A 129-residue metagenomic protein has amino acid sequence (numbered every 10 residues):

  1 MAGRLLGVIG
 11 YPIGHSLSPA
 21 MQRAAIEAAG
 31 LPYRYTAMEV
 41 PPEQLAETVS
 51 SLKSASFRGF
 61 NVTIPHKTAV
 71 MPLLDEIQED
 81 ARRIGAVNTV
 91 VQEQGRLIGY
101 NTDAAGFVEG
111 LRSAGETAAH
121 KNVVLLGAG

Functional and structural regions predicted by a protein language model:
A2-E116: Phosphate/diphosphate ligand-binding glycine-rich loop within oxidoreductases
G7, V124-L126: Conserved beta-strand elements of the Class I
Y11, G127-G129: Glycine-rich Rossmann-fold phosphate-binding loop(s) that bind the pyrophosphate of adenine dinucleotide cofactors
E116-N122: Short helix-loop-beta connector
